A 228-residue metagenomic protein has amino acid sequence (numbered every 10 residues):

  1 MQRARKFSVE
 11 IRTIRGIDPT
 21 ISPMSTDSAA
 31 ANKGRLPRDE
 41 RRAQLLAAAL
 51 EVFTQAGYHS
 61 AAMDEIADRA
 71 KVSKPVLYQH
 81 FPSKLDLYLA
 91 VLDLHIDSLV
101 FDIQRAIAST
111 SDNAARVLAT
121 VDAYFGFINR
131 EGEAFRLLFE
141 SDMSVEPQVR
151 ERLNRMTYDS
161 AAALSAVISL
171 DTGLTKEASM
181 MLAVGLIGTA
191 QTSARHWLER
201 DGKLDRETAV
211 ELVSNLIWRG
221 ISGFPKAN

Functional and structural regions predicted by a protein language model:
M1-E40, P225-N228: N-terminal intrinsically disordered/low-complexity leader segments
R41, K84, V91, H95 (+8 more regions): Hydrophobic/aromatic residues within well-ordered alpha-helical segments
Q44, A48, V52-D86, A90: Helix-turn-helix
A48-V52, F127, T189: Short amphipathic alpha-helical elements of helix-turn-helix/winged-helix folds
Q55-H59, T110, E131: Short coil/turn segments at alpha/beta junctions that flank glycine-rich nucleotide-binding fingerprints
A90, R105-R130, L182-L186, V210: Hydrophobic alpha-helical connector segments
D97-V100, P147-T172, M180-G185, T192 (+2 more regions): Amphipathic alpha-helical packing segments from all-alpha helical-bundle domains
F127-Q148, S165, T192-E199: Amphipathic alpha-helical segments used for helix-helix packing
